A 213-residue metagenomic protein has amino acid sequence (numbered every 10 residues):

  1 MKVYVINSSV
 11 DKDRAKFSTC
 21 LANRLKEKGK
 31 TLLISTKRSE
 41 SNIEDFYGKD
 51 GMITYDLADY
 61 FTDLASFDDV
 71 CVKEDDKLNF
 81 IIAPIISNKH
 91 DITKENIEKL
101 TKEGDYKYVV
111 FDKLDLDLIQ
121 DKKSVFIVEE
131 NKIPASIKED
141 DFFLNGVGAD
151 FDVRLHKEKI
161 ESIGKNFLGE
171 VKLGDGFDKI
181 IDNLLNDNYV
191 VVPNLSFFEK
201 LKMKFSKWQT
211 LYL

Functional and structural regions predicted by a protein language model:
M1-V3, Y55-F61, A65, I92-E95 (+2 more regions): Acidic-aromatic/histidine active-site loop/patch
K2-I43: Walker A/P-loop phosphate-binding motif and the immediately C-terminal alpha-helix
V3-V5, T31-L33, F80, S124 (+2 more regions): Conserved beta-strand scaffold positions in the cores of enzyme catalytic domains, especially in NTP/NDP-utilizing
N7-V10, T36-D105: P-loop/Walker-type NTP enzyme "switch/lid" segment
K12, E40, S87, I133-P134 (+1 more regions): Flexible, glycine-rich phosphate/dinucleotide-binding loops and adjacent beta-alpha linkers at cofactor/substrate
G29-K30, K77, K123, D141: Residues at the starts of beta-strands that form the adenosine-phosphate
K99-G176: Conserved catalytic-core segment of NTP-binding enzymes
